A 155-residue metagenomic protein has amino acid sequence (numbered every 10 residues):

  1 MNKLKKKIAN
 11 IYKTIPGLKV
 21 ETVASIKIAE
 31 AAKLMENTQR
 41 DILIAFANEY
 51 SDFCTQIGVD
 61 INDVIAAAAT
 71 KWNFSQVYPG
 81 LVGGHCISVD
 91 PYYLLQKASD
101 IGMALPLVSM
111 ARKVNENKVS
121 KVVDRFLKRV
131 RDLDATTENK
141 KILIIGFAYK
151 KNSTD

Functional and structural regions predicted by a protein language model:
M1-D155: Structural/interface elements that position substrates and couple domains in central-metabolism enzymes
